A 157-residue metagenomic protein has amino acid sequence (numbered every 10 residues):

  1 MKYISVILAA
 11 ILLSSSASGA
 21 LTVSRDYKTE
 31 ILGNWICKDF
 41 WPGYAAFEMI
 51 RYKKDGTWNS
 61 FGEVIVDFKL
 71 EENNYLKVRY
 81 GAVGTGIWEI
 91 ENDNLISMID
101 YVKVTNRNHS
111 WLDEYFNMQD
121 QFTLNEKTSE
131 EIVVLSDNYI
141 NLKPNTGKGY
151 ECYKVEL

Functional and structural regions predicted by a protein language model:
Y3-L13: Sec-dependent N-terminal signal peptides
A17-T85, I96-L157: Lipid interaction determinants
